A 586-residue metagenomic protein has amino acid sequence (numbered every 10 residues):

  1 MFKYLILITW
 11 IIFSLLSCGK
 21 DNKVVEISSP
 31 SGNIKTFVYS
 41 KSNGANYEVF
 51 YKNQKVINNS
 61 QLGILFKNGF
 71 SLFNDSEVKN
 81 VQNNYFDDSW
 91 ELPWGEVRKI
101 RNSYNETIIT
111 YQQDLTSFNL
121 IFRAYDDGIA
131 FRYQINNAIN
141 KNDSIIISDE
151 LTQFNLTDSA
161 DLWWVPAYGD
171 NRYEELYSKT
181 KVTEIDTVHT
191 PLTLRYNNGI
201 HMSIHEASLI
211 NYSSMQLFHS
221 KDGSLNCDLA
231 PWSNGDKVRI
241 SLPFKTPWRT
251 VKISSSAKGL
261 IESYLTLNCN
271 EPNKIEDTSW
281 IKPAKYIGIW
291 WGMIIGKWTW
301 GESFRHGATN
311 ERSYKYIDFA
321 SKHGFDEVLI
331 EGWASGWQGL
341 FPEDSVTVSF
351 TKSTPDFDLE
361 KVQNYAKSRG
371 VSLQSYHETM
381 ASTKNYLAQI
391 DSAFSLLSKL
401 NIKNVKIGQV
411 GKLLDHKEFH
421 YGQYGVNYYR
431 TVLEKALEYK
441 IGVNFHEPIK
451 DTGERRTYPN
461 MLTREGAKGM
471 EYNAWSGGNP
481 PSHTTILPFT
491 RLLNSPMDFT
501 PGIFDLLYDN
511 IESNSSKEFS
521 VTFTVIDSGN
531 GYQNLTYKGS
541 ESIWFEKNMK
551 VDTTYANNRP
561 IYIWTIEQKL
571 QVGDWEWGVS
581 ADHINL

Functional and structural regions predicted by a protein language model:
F2-W10: Sec-dependent signal peptide recognition, specifically the positively charged N-region followed immediately by
L15-S17: C-terminal motif of bacterial Sec signal peptides marking the signal peptidase cleavage site
N22-I275: N-terminal accessory beta-strand-rich subdomains and adjacent acidic, glycine-rich linkers that precede catalytic cores
W232, Y314, D326-G336, L340-F341: Intrinsically disordered, low-complexity acidic regions
S241-F319, H323, E327: An acidic-aromatic substrate-binding cleft motif
G332-S513, K517: Aromatic- and carboxylate-enriched substrate-binding clefts and catalytic-loop regions of carbohydrate-active enzymes
N514-I584: Glycan-association/targeting regions that enable binding to alpha-glucans and other polysaccharides
